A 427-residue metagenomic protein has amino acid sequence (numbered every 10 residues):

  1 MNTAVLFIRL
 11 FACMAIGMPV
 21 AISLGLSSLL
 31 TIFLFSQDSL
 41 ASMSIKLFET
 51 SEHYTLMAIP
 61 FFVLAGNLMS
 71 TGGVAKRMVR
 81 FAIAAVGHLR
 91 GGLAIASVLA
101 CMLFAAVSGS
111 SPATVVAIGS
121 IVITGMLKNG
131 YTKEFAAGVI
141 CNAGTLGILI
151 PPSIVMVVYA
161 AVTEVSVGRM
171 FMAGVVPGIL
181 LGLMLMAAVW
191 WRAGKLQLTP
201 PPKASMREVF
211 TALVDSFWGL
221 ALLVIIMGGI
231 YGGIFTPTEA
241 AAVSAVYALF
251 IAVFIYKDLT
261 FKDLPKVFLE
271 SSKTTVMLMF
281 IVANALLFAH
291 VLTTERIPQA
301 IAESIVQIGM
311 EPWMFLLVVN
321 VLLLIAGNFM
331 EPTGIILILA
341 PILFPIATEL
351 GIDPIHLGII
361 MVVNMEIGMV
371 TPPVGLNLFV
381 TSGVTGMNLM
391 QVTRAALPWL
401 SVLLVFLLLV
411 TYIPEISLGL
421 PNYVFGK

Functional and structural regions predicted by a protein language model:
M1-K427: Alpha-helical transmembrane segments of multi-pass membrane transport proteins
